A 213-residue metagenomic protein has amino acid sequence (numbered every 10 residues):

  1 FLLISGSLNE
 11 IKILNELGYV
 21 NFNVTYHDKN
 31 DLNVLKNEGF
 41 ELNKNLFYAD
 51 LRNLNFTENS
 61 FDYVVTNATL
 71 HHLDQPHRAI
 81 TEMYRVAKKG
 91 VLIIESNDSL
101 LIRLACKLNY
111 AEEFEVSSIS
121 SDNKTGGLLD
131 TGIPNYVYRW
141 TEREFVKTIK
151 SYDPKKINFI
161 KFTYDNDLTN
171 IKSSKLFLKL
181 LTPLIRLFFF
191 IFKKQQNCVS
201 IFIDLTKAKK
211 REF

Functional and structural regions predicted by a protein language model:
L2-N53: Class I SAM-dependent methyltransferase SAM/SAH-binding core
N53-E58, D74: Short conserved loop adjoining the S-adenosyl-L-methionine
V65: A conserved beta-strand element that flanks and buttresses the S-adenosyl-L-methionine
T69-H72: Active-site recognition of the HExxH zinc-binding catalytic motif
H77-V91: A short glycine-rich, Lys/Arg-flanked "PGG" loop and its adjoining helix->strand segment in the class I
K89-D122: Conserved class I S-adenosyl-L-methionine
I133-F162: Short alpha-helix
K156-F213: A C-terminal cap/extension of S-adenosyl-L-methionine-dependent methyltransferases that defines the acceptor-substrate
